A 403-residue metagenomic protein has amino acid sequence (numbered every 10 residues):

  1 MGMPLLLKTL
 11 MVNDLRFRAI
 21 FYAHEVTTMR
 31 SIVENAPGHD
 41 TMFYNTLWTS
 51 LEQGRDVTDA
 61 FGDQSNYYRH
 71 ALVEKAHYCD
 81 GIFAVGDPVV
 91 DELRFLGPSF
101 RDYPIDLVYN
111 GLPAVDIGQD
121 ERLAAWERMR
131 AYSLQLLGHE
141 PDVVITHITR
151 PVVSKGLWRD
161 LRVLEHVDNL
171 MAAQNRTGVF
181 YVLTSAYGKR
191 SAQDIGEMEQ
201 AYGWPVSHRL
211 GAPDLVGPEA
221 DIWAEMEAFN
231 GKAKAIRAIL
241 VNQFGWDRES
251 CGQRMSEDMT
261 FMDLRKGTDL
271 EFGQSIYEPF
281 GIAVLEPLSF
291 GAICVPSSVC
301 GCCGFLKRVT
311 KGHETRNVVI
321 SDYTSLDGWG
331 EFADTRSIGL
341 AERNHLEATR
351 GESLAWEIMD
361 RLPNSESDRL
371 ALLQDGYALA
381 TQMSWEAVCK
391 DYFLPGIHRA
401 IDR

Functional and structural regions predicted by a protein language model:
M1-R403: Catalytic cores of nucleotide-sugar-dependent glycosyltransferases that transfer UDP/GDP/TDP-activated
